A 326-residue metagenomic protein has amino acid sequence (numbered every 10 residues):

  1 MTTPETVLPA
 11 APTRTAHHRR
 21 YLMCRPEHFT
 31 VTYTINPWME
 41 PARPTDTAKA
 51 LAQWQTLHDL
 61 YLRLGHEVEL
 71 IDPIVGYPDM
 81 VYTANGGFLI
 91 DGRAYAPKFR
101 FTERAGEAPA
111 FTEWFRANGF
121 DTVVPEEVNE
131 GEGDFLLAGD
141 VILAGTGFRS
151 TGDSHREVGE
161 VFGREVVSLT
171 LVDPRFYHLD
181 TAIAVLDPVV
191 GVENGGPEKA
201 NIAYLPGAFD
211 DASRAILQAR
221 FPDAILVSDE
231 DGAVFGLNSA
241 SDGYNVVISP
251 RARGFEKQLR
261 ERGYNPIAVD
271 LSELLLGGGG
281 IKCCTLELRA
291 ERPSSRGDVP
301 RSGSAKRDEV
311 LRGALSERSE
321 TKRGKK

Functional and structural regions predicted by a protein language model:
M1, G236-L237, S319, G324: A detector of low-complexity, intrinsically disordered, Ser/Thr/Gly/Pro/Ala-rich segments
T2-V299, R307-V310: The feature marks the mature, well-folded catalytic cores of soluble enzymes
G297-S302, G313, S319-G324: Intrinsic disorder/low-complexity segments enriched in small, polar and charged residues
R307, R323-K326: N-terminal cationic leader/targeting segments used for protein routing and processing
